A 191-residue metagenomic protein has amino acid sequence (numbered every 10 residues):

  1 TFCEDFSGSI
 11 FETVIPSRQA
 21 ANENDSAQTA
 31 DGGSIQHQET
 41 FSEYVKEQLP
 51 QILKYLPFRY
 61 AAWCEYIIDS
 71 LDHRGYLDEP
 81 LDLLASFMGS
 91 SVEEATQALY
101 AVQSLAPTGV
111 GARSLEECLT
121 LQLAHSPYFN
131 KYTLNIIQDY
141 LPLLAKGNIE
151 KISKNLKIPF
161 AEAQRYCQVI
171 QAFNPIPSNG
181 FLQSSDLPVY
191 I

Functional and structural regions predicted by a protein language model:
T1-T96, Y100-S126, L143-A145, E150 (+1 more regions): Terminal-proximal segments
Y132, I136-D139, L144-N148: Leucine-rich, amphipathic alpha-helical/linker segments
